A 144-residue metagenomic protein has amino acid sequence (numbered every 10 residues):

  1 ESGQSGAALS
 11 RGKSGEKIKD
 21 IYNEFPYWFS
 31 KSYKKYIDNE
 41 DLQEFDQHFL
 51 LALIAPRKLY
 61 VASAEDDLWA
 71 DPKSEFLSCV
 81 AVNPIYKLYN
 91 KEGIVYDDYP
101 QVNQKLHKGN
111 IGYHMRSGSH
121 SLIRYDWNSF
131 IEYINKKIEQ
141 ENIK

Functional and structural regions predicted by a protein language model:
E1-S2, A62: Alpha/beta-hydrolase-fold catalytic nucleophile elbow
S2-L50, F76-Y96: Mobile cap/lid helix-loop segments that gate and shape the active-site cleft of serine hydrolases
E24, V80, L88-K144: C-terminal catalytic histidine-bearing segment of alpha/beta-hydrolase fold enzymes
L53-L59, H107-I111: Short, proline-enriched alpha-helix->beta-strand connector loops that line the catalytic pocket of alpha/beta-hydrolase
A55, L59, A64, N83 (+2 more regions): Hydrophobic alpha-helix feature that most strongly marks membrane-spanning transmembrane helices and their immediate
A55-P72, R116-G118: Conserved strand-to-loop "acid loop" that flanks and positions the catalytic carboxylate
L68-S78, I123-D126: Conserved alpha/beta-hydrolase "acid-adjacent" motif
